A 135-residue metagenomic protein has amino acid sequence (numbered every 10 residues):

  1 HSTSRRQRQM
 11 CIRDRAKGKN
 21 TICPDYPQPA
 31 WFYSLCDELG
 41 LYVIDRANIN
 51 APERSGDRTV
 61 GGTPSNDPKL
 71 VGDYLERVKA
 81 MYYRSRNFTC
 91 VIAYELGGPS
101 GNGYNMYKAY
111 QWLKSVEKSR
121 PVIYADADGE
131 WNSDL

Functional and structural regions predicted by a protein language model:
H1-I12: Single conserved hydrophobic/aromatic residue that forms the stacking wall/gate of nucleotide- or nucleobase-binding
R13-I22: N-terminal structural segment of carbohydrate-active enzymes
T21-L135: Substrate-binding/catalytic cleft of secreted carbohydrate-active enzymes, primarily glycoside hydrolases
